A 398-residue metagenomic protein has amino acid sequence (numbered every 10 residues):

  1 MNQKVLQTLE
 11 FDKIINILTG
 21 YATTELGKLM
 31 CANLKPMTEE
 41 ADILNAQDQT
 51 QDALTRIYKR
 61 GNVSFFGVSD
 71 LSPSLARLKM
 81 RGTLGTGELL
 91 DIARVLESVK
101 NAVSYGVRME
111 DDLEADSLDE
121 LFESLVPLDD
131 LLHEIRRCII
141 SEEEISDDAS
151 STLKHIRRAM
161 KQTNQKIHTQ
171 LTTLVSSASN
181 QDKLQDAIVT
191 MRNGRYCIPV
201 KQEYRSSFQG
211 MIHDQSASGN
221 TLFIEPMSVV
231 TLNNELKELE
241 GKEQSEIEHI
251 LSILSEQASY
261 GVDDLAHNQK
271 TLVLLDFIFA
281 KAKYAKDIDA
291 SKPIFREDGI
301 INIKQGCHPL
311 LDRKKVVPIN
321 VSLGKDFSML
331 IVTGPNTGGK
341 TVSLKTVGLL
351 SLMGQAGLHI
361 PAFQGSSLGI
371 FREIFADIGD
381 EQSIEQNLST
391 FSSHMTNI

Functional and structural regions predicted by a protein language model:
M1-N62, L78-T83, K100, D112-D119 (+4 more regions): Alpha-helical coupling/stalk and coiled-coil linker elements that connect catalytic or binding modules and transmit
F66: Cationic-aromatic interfacial patches
L84-A102: Short secondary-structure subsegments characteristic of cysteine-rich extracellular domains
L121-S124: Extended, well-ordered alpha-helical scaffold/bundle regions in very large, multi-domain proteins
I378-E381: A short hydrophobic beta-strand->loop->alpha-helix junction that borders the nucleotide-binding pocket of P-loop NTPases
